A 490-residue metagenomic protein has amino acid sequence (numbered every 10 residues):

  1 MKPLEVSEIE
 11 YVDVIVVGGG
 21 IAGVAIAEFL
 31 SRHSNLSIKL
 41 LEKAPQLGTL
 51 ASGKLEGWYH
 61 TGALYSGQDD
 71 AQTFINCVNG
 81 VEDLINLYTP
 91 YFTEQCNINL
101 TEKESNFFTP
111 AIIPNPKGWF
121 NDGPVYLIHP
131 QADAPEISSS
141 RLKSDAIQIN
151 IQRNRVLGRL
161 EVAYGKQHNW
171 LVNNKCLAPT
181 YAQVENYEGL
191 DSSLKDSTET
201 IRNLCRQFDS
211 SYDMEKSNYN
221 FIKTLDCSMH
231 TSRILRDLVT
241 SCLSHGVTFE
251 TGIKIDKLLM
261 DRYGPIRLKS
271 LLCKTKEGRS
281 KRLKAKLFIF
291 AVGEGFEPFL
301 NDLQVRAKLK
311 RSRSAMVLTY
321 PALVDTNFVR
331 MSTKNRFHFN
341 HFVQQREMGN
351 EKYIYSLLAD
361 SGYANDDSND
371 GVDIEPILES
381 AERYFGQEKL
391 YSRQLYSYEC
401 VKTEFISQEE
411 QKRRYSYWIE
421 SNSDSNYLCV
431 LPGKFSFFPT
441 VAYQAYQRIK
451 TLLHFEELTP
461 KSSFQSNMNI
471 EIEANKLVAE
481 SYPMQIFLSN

Functional and structural regions predicted by a protein language model:
M1-Y11: A short, basic/flexible loop-to-alpha-helix module at the beginning of a structural domain
V12-K39: N-terminal Rossmann-like FAD-binding beta1-loop-alpha1 element of flavoenzymes
A25-F29, K43, Y59, E94-C96 (+3 more regions): Active-site substrate-recognition segment that forms the wall of the catalytic cavity or substrate channel
S31-G53: Glycine-rich FAD pyrophosphate-binding loop
E56-L204: Dinucleotide-binding Rossmann-like beta1-alpha1 core, especially the glycine-rich loop that anchors the ADP
Q72-V78, P135, N220-T240, S368-D373 (+1 more regions): Short beta-strand to alpha-helix junction loop
E215-L287, F438-R448: Helical element adjacent to the flavin cofactor pocket in flavoenzyme catalytic cores
Y219, F385-I486: C-terminal catalytic lobe of FAD-dependent flavoproteins
